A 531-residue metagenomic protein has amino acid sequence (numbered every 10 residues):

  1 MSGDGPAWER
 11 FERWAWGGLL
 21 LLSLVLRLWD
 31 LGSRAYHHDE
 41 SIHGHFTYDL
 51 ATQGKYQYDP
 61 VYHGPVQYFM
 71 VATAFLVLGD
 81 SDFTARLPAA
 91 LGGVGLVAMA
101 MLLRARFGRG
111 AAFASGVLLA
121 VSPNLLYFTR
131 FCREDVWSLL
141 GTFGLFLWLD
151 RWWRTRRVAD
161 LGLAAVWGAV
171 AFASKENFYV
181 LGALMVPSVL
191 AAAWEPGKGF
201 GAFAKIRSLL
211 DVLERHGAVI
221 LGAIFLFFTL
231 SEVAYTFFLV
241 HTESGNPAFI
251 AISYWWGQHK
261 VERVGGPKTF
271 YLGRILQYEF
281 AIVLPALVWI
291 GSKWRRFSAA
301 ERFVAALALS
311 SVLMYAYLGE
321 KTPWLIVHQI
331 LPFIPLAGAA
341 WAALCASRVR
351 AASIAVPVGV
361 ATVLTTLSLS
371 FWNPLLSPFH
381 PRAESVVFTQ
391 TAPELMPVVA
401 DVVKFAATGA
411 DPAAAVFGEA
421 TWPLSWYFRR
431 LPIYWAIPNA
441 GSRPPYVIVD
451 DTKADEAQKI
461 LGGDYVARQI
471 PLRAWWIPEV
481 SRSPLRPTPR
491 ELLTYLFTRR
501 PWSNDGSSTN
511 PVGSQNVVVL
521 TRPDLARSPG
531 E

Functional and structural regions predicted by a protein language model:
M1-L26, A105, I206-T229: Start-transfer (signal-anchor) and selected internal transmembrane alpha helices of multi-pass inner/ER membrane
S2-A7, A105-G110, L145-G162, L190-P196 (+1 more regions): Membrane-interface transmembrane helices that cradle and orient dolichyl/undecaprenyl
H37-H38, R130-W137, N177, T322: Short acidic/glycine- and proline-prone juxtamembrane loop motifs at membrane-interface regions of multi-pass membrane
I42-Y48, Q53, H63, V77 (+9 more regions): Transmembrane-lumen/periplasm boundary regions of multi-pass, lipid-linked membrane glycan transferases
H43-H45, D59-D80, A90-L91: Short hydrophobic/aromatic helix or loop-helix immediately within or flanking a transmembrane segment in polytopic
L87-F107, G144: Transmembrane-helix motifs of polytopic, lipid-linked glycan transferases
A112-G116, R151-A169, F303-A308: Short hydrophobic alpha-helices at membrane interfaces in multi-pass membrane enzymes
V386-S442, Y446-V447: Short periplasmic/luminal acceptor-recognition loop of GT-C membrane glycosyltransferases, typified by
